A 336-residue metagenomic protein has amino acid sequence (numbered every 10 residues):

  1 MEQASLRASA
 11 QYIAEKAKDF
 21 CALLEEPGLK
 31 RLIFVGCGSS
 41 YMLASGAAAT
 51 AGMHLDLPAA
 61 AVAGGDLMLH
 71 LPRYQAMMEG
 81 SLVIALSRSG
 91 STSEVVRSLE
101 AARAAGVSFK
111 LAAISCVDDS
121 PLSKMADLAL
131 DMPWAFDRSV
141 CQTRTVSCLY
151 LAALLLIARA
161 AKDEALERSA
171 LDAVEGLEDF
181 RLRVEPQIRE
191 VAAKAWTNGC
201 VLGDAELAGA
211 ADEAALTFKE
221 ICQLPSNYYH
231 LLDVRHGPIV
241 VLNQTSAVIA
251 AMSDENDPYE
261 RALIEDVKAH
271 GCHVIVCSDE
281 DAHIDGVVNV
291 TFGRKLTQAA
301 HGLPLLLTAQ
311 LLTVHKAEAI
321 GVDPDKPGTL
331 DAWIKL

Functional and structural regions predicted by a protein language model:
E2-K30, L128-M132, F136-I249, D257 (+1 more regions): Active-site phosphate/pyrophosphate-binding segments
P27-R168, D172-E175, D204, I239 (+3 more regions): Glycine-rich phosphate-binding loops that contact phosphosugars or nucleotide phosphates
R294-L336: Peripheral docking tails and interdomain loops at the edges of cofactor- or intermediate-handling domains
